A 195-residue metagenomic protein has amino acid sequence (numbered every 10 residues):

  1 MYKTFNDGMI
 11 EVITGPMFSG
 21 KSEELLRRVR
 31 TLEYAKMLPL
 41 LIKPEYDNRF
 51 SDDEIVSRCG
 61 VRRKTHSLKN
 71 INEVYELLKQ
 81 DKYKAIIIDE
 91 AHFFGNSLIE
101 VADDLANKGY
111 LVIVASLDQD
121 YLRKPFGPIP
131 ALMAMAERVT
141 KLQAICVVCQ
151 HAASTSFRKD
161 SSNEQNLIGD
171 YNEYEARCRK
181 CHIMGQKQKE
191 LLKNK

Functional and structural regions predicted by a protein language model:
Y2-L77, D120-A131, A144, K159-S162 (+1 more regions): Conserved P-loop
R28, E100-K108, P128-M135: Catalytic-core regions built around general acid/base machinery
L38, L111, R138: Residues at the starts of beta-strands that form the adenosine-phosphate
I86-I87: Walker B beta-strand of ABC/ABC-like P-loop ATPase nucleotide-binding domains, specifically the conserved hydrophobic
E90-V101, L105, Q119-F126: Conserved ATPase-coupling elements of RecA-like P-loop NTPase cores
L111-D118: Structural recognition of the conserved hydrophobic beta-strand(s) that form the central parallel beta-sheet of P-loop
R138-V147: Conserved AAA+ ATPase "SRH/arginine-finger" region at the nucleotide-binding site
